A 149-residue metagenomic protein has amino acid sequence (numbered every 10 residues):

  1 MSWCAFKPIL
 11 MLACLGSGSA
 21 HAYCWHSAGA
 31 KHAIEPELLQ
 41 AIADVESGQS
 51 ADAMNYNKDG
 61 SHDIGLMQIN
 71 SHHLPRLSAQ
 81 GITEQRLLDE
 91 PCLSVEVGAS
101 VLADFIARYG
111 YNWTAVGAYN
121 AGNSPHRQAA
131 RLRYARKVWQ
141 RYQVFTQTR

Functional and structural regions predicted by a protein language model:
S2-L12: Sec-dependent signal peptide recognition, specifically the positively charged N-region followed immediately by
L12-C14, D59: Generic marker of residues within folded, mature protein domains
S17-S19: N-terminal signal peptide c-region/cleavage motif recognized by signal peptidases
H21-R149: Catalytic glycan-binding domains that act on GlcNAc-containing polysaccharides
